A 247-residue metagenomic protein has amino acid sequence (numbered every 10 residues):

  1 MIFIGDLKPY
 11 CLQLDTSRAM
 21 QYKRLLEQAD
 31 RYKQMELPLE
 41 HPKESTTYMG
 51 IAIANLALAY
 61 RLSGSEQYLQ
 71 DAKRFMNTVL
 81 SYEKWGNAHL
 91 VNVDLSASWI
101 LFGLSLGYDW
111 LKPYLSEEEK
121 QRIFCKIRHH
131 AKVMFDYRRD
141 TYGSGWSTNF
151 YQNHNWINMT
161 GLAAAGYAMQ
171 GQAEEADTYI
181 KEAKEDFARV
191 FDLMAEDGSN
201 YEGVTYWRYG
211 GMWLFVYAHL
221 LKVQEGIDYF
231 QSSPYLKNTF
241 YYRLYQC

Functional and structural regions predicted by a protein language model:
M1-Q13, G50-E66, L80-G86, W99-E119 (+2 more regions): Well-ordered alpha-helical scaffold segments within catalytic/enzyme domains
C11-Y48, N55-L62: Asp/Glu-centered strand-loop micro-motifs enriched in Gly/Pro and often flanked by an aromatic residue
R18-E36, D71-N87, R122-G145, T178-G198 (+1 more regions): Long, well-ordered core segments of solenoidal/helical folds
P38-E40, S105-T205, V216: Active-site lining segments of carbohydrate-active enzymes
S45, V93, A97, Y151-N155 (+1 more regions): Helix-start/N-cap signature of alpha-helical segments
S45-I51, A72, M76: Helix-boundary capping/turn motifs
L90-V91, E118-I123, G226-P234: Short, glycine/acidic-rich hinge or "gate" loops at secondary-structure transitions that mediate conformational
V204-C247: Repeat-solenoid scaffold signature
